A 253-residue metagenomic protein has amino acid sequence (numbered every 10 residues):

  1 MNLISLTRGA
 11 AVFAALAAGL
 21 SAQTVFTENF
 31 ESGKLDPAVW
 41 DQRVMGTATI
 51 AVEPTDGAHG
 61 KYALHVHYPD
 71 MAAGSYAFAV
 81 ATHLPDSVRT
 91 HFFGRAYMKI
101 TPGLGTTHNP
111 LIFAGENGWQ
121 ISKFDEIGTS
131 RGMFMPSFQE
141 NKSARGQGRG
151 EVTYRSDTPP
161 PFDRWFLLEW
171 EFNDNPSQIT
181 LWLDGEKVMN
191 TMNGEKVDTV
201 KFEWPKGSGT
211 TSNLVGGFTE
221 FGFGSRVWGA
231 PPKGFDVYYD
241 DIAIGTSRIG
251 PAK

Functional and structural regions predicted by a protein language model:
M1-A11: Bacterial N-terminal signal peptides that target proteins for export
G33-Y68, Q120: Extracellular glycan-recognition surfaces and repeat-rich motifs
L35, K61, H65-S143, P232 (+2 more regions): Secretory/extracellular carbohydrate-interaction modules and structurally similar beta-sandwich "look-alikes"
N141-L167: Short, aromatic/His-centered strand-loop micro-motif at the edge of beta-sheets
R164-T180: Localized edge beta-strand/strand-to-loop motifs within extracellular or lumenal beta-rich domains
W182-V188, N193: Short strand-turn-strand beta-turns centered on an Asx-Gly dipeptide
N193-V237: Flexible glycan-contacting loops in extracellular carbohydrate-active proteins
